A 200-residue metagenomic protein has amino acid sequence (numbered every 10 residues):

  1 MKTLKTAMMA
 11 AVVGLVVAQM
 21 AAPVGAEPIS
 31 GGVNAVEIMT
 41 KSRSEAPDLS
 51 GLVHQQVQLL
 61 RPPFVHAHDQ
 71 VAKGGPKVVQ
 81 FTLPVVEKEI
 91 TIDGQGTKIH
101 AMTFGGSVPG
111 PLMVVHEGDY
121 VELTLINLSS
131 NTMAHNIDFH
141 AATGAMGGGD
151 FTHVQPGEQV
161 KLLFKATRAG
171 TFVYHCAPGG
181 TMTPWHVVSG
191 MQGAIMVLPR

Functional and structural regions predicted by a protein language model:
M1-M8: Bacterial N-terminal signal peptides that target proteins for export
A10-Q19: Bacterial N-terminal signal peptides
G25-A134, A141-M146, F151, P156-Q159 (+1 more regions): N-terminal, post-signal-peptide metal-ligating segments of extracellular/periplasmic oxidoreductases, dominated by
E122, T171-V173: Short, conserved beta-strand segments of beta-strand-rich sandwich/propeller modules, principally
I126-L128, A177-T181: Beta-strand-rich extracellular modules
G180-V188: Short acidic/polar inter-strand loop motif in beta-rich domains
A194-R200: Short beta-strand edge segments in extracellular beta-sheet folds
